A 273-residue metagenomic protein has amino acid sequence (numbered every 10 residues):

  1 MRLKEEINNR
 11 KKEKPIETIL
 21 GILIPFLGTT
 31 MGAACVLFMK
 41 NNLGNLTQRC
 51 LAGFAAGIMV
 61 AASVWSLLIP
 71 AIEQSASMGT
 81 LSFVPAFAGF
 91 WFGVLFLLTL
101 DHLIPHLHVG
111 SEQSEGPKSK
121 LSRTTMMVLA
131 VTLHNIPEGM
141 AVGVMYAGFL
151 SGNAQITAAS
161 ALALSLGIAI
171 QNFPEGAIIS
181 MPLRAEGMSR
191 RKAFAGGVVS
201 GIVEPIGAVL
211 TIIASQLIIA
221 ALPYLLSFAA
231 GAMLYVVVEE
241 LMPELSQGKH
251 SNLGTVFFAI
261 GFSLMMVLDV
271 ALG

Functional and structural regions predicted by a protein language model:
M1-G273: Intrinsically disordered, metal-sensing/regulatory segments
